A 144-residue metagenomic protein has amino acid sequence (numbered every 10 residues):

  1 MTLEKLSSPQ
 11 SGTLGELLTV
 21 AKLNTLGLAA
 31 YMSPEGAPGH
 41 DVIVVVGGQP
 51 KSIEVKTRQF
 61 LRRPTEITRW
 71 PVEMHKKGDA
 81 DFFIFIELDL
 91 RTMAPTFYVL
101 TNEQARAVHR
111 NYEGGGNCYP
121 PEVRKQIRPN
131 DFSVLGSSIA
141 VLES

Functional and structural regions predicted by a protein language model:
M1-P38, I43-S144: Mixed-charge (Asp/Glu-Lys/Arg
